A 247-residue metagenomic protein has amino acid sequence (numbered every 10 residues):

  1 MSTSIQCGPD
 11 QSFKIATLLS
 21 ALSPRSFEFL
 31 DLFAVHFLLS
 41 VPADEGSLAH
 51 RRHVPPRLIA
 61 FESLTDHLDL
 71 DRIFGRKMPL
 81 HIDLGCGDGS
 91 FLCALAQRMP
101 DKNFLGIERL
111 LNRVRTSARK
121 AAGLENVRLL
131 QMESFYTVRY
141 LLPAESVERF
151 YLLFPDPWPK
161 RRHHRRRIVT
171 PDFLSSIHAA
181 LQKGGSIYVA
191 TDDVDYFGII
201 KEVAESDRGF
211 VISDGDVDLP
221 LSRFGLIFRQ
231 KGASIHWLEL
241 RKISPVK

Functional and structural regions predicted by a protein language model:
D10-L19, S23-I82, S90-Q97: S-adenosyl-L-methionine
L84, I107: Conserved beta-strand/loop positions that form the S-adenosyl-L-methionine
G87: Conserved glycine-rich SAM-binding loop
L110: Conserved SAM/SAH-binding beta-strand->alpha-helix loop
A118-A144: S-adenosyl-L-methionine
V169-K183: A short glycine-rich, Lys/Arg-flanked "PGG" loop and its adjoining helix->strand segment in the class I
G184-T191: Conserved beta-strand signature within the Rossmann-like core of class I S-adenosyl-L-methionine
I199-K247: Class I S-adenosyl-L-methionine
